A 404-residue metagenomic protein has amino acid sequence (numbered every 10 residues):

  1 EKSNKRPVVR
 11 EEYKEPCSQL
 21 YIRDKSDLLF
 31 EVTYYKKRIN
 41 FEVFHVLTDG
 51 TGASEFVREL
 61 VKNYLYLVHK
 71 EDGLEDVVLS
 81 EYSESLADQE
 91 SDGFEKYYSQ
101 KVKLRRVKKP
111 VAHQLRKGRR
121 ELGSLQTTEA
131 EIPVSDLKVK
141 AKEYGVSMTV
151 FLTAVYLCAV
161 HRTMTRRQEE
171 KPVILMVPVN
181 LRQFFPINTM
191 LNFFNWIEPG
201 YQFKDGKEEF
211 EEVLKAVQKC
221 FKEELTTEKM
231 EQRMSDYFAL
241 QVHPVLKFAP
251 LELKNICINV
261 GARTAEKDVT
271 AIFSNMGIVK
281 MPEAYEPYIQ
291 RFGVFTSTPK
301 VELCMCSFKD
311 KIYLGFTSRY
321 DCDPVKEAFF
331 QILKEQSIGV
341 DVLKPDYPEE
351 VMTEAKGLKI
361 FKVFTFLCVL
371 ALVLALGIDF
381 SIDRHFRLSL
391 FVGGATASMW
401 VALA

Functional and structural regions predicted by a protein language model:
E1-E31, H161-T353: Acyl-thioester-dependent acyl-group transfer interface
K25-Y66, S307-D323: Histidine-centered acyl-transfer/condensation active-site motif and its immediate structural neighborhood
L28-I39, L115-R182: Gly/Ser/Thr-rich phosphate-binding loops and adjoining beta-strand/alpha-helix segments that form adenosine-phosphate
R38, L47, T51-E55, E59-D136 (+1 more regions): Non-catalytic, low-complexity flexible loops and terminal extensions
A53-N63, L137, M148-V160, V217 (+1 more regions): Structural preference for long, well-ordered alpha-helical segments in enzyme cores
T353-C368: Juxtamembrane interface helix immediately N-terminal to a transmembrane segment
A375-D383: Juxtamembrane "helix-exit" motif on the non-cytosolic side of transmembrane helices
S389-L403: Canonical hydrophobic alpha-helical transmembrane segment
